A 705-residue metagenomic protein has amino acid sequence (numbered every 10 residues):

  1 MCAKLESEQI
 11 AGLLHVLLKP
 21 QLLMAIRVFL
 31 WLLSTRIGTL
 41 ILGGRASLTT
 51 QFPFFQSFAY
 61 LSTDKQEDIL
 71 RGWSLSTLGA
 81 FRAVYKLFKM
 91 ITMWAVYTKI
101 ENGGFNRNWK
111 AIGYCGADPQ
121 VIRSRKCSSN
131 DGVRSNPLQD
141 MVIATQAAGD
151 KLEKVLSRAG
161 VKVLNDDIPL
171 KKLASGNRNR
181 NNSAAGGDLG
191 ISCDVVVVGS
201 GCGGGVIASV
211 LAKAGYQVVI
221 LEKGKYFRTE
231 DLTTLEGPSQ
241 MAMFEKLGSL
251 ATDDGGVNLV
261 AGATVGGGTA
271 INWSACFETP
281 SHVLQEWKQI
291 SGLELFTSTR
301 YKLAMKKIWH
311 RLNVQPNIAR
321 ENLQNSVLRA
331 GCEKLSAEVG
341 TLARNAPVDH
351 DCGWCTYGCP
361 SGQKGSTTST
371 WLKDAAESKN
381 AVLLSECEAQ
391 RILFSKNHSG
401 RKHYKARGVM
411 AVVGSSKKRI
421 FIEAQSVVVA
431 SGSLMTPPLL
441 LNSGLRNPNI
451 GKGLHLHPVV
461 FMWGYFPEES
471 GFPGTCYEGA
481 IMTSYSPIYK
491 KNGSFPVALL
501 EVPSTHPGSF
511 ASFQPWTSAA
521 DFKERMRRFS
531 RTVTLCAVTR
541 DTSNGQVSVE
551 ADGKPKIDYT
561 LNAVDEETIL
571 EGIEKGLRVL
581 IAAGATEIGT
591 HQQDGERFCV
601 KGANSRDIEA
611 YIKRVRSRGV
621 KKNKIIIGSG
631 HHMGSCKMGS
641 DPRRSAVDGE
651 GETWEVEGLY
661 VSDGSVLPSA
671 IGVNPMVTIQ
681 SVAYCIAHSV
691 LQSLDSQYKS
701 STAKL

Functional and structural regions predicted by a protein language model:
M1-E8, G12-K19, A80-D194, Q692-L705: Extreme N-terminal leader/targeting segments of oxidoreductases
M1-I100: Acidic/polar surface patches and capping/hinge elements
T63-Q66, G72-L75, G79-K86, V96 (+3 more regions): Rossmann-like flavin
N108-K172, G176, E294-K396, A406 (+2 more regions): Conserved redox-cofactor binding core of oxidoreductases
G186-D188, S192-I220: N-terminal Rossmann-like FAD-binding beta1-loop-alpha1 element of flavoenzymes
V210-E236, N258, T264, S378 (+5 more regions): Glycine-rich loop(s) and the adjacent beta-strand/alpha-helix scaffold that form part
Y216-Q217, K223-H282, N325-E333: N-terminal FAD cofactor-binding segment of flavoenzymes
N447-E574, R578-L580, K622-N623, S629-G634 (+3 more regions): FAD cofactor-binding and catalytic pocket of flavoenzymes
